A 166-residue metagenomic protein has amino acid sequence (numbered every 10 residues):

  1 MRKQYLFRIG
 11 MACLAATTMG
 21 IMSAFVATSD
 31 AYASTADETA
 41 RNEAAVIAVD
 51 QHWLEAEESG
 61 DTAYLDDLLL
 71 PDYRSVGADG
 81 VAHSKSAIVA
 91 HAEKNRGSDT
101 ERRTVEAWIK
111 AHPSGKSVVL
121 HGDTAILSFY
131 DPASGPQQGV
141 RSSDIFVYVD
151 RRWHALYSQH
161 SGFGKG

Functional and structural regions predicted by a protein language model:
R2-T17: Bacterial N-terminal signal peptides that target proteins for export
M22-D72, D123, G166: Short, low-complexity N-terminal intrinsically disordered segments enriched in polar/charged residues
D50-W53, E57-D61, L69-Y73, G77 (+3 more regions): Sec/Tat-exported extracytoplasmic proteins
L69, D79-G80, Y130-A133, D144 (+1 more regions): A mature extracytoplasmic/lumenal domain signature
L69-P71, S84, S114, S142: Residues that flank catalytic or metal-binding motifs in active/ligand-binding sites
R74, V89-Q138: Surface-exposed, charged secondary-structure patches
A78-A87: Short, surface-exposed glycine/acidic/tryptophan-bearing loops
I126, G139-G166: Short beta-strand edge/turn micro-motifs at domain boundaries
